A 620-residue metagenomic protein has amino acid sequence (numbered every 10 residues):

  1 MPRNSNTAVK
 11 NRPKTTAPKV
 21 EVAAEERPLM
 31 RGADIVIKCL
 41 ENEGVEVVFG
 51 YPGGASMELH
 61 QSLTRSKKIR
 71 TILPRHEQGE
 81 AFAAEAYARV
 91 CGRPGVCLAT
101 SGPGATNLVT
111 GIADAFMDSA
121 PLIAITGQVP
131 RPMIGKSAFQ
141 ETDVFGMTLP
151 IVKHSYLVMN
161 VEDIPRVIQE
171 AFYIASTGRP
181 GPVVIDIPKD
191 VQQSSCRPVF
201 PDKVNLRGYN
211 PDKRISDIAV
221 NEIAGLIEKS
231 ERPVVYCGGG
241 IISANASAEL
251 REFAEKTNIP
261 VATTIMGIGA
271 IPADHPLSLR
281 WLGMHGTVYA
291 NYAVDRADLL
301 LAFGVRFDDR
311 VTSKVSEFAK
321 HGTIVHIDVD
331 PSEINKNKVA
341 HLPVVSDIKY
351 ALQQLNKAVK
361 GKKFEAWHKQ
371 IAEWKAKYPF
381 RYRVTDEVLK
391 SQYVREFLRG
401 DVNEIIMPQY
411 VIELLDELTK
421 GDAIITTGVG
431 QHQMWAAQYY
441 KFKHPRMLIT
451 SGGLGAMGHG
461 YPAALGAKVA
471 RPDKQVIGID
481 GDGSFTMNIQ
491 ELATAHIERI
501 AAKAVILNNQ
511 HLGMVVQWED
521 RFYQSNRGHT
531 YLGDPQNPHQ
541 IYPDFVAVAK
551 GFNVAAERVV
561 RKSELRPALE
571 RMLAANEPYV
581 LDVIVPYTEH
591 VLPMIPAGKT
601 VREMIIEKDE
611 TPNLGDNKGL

Functional and structural regions predicted by a protein language model:
N4, T126-V167, K189, G267-K377 (+1 more regions): Glycine-rich, acidic loop regions that bind phosphate or pyrophosphate groups
K10-R27, E162, P198, H321 (+4 more regions): Phosphate/pyrophosphate-binding active-site segments
A33-I37, E41, V45, L59 (+2 more regions): Active-site diphosphate/adenylate-binding microenvironment
I35-V45, A86-G92, F116, I174-R179 (+6 more regions): Glycine-rich phosphate/diphosphate-binding loops that line cofactor/substrate pockets in enzymes
M57-R131, Y289-D308, M434-G513: Thiamine diphosphate
R89, I241-V325, Q433, K441-D473 (+4 more regions): Glycine-rich, anion-gripping cofactor-binding loops and their flanking helix/strand elements in enzyme active sites
I125, M133-Q140, N335-N337, P343-V345 (+2 more regions): Thiamine diphosphate
T142, E170, I174-K229, H368 (+2 more regions): Conformationally flexible catalytic loops at phosphate/diphosphate-handling active centers
